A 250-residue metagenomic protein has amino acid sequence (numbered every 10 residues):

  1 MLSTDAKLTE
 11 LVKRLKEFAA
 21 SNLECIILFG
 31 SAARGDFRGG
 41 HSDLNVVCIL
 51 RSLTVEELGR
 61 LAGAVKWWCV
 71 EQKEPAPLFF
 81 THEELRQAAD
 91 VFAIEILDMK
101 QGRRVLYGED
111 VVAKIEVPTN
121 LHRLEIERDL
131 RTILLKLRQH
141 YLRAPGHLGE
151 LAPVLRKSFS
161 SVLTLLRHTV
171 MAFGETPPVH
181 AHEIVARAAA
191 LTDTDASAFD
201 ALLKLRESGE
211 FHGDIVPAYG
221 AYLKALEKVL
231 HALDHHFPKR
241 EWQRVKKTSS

Functional and structural regions predicted by a protein language model:
M1-F18, R34-H41, V46-F92: Metal-dependent nucleotidyltransferase catalytic core
M1-T9, A19, L23, R103-Y107 (+3 more regions): A nucleotide- and high-energy phosphate-metabolite-utilizing enzyme signature
S3, A64-P153, R244-S250: Conserved NTP/Mg2+-binding pocket subregion across the NTase superfamily
K13-E17, W67, V105, A190 (+1 more regions): A generic structural signal for well-ordered alpha-helical segments enriched in polar/charged residues
L23, T54, K73-A76, Y107 (+2 more regions): Secondary-structure boundary/capping signal
E24-A32: Short gly/ser-rich loop at a beta-strand->alpha-helix junction or flexible surface loop bordering the NTP-binding
E116, N120-S250: Conserved nucleotidyltransferase catalytic core and NTase-mimicking acidic/glycine-rich helix/loop elements in nucleic
